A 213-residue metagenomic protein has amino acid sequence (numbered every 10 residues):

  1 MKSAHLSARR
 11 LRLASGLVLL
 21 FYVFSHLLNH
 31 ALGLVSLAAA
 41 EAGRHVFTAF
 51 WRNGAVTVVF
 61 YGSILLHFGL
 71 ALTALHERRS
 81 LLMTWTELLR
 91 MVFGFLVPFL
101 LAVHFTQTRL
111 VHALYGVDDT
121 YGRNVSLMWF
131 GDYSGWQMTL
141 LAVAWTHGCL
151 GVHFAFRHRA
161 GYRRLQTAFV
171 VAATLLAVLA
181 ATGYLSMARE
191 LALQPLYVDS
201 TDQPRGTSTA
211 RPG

Functional and structural regions predicted by a protein language model:
M1-G213: Membrane-embedded alpha-helical bundles that constitute the cytochrome b-like, heme-associated redox core of multi-pass
